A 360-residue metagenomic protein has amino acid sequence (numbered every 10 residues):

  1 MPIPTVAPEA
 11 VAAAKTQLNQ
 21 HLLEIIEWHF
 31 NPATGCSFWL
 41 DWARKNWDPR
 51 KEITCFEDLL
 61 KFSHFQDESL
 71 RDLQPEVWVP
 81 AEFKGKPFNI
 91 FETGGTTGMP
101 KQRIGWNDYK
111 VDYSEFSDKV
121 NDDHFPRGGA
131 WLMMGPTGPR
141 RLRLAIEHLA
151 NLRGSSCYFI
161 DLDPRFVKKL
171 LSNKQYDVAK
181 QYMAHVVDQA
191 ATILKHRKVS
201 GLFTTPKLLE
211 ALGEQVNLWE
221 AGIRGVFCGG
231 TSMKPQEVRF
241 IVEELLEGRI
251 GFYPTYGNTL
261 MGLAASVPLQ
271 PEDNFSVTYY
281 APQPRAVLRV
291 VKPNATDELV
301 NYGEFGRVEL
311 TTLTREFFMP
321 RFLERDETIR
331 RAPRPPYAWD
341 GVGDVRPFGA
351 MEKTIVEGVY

Functional and structural regions predicted by a protein language model:
M1-E92, G98-A130, G135-P139, L152 (+4 more regions): Nucleotide 5′-phosphate-binding alpha/beta core
P2-W28, N151-Y360: Active-site glycine/GP-rich loop and adjacent strand/helix microenvironment that borders small-molecule binding pockets
R140-H148: Short flanking/linker segments adjacent to small metal-binding domains or redox-active Cys/His motifs
